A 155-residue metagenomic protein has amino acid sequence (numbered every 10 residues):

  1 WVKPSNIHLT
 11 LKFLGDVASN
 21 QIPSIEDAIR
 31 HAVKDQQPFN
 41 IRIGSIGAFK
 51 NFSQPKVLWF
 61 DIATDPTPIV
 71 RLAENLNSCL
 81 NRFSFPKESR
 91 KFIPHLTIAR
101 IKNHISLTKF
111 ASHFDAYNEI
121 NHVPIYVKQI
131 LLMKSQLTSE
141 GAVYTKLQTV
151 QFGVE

Functional and structural regions predicted by a protein language model:
W1-E155: Histidine-dependent nucleotide/RNA phosphoesterase domain, centered on the 2H-phosphoesterase fold with its duplicated
